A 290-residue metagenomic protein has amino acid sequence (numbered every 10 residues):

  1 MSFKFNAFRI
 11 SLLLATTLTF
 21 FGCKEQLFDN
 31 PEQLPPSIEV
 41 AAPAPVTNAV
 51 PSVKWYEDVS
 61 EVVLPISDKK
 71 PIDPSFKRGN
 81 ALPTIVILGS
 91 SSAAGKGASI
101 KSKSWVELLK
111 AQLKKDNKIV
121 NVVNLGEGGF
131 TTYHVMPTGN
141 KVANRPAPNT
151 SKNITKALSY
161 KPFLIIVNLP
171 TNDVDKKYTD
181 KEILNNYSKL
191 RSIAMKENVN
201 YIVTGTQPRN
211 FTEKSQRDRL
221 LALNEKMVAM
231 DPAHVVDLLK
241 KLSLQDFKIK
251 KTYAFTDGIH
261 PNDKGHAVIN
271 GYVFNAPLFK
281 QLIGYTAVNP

Functional and structural regions predicted by a protein language model:
M1-L88, S92-K101, E107-V120, S159-F163 (+4 more regions): N-terminal secretory targeting modules
L82-I87, S92-L184, T212: Conserved SGNH/GDSL esterase-like catalytic core that processes O-acyl groups on lipids and polysaccharides
V106, K110, D180, L184-R191 (+4 more regions): Extracytoplasmic/secreted envelope proteins and their assembly/folding machinery, especially bacterial periplasmic
L113, A194, V228-D231: A generic structural signal for well-ordered alpha-helical segments
N121-V123, N200, H234-V235: Conserved beta-strand segments of alpha/beta enzyme cores
N124-G126, G205-T206, D237: Residue-level recognition of beta-strand->loop/alpha-helix junctions
I166-D175, L190-A222: Active-site segments of SGNH/GDSL-like serine hydrolases that catalyze O-acetyl group transfer/hydrolysis on lipids
P208-P290: Catalytic His-Asp segment of secreted/periplasmic serine-dependent ester chemistry enzymes
